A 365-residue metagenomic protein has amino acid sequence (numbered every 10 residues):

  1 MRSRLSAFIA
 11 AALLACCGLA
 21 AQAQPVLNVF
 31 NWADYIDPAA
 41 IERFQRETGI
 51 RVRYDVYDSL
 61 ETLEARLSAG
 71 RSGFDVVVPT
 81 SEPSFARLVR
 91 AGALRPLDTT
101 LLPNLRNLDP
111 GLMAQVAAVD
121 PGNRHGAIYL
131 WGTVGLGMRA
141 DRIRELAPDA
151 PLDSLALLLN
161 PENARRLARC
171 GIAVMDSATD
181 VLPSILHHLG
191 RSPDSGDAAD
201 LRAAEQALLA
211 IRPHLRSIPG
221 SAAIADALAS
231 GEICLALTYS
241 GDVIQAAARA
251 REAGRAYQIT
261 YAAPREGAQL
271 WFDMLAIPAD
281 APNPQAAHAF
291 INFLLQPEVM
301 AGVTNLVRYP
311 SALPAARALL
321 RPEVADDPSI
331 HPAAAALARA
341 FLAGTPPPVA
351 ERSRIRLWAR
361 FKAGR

Functional and structural regions predicted by a protein language model:
Q24-L88: Early extracytoplasmic/lumenal segment of secretory-pathway proteins
F74-P79, S217, C234-Y239: Paired acidic/hydrophobic, glycine-rich loop segments that form the ligand-binding mouth/hinge of periplasmic-binding
T80-F85, V89-R216, A222, A229: Extracytoplasmic ligand-binding site segments that recognize negatively charged/polar headgroups
P83-R87, L235-A256: A ligand-binding cleft/hinge motif common to bilobed small-molecule-binding domains
G137-R142, H187-G190, W271-N283, G302: A bilobed periplasmic-binding-protein/Venus flytrap-type ligand-binding module shared by bacterial periplasmic
L201-I211, I218, R255-A279: Periplasmic-binding protein-like
P278-R339: Mature extracytoplasmic/periplasmic domains
A334-R365: Conserved C-terminal helix/tail region of periplasmic/extracytoplasmic solute-binding proteins
